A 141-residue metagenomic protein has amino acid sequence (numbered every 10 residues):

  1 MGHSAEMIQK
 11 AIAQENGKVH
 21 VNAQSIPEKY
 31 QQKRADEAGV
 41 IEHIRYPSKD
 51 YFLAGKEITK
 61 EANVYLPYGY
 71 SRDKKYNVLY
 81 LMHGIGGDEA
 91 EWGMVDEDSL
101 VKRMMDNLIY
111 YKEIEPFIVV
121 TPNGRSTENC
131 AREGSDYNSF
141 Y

Functional and structural regions predicted by a protein language model:
M1-Y141: Non-catalytic cap/lid and distal C-terminal segments of serine-dependent acyl enzymes
